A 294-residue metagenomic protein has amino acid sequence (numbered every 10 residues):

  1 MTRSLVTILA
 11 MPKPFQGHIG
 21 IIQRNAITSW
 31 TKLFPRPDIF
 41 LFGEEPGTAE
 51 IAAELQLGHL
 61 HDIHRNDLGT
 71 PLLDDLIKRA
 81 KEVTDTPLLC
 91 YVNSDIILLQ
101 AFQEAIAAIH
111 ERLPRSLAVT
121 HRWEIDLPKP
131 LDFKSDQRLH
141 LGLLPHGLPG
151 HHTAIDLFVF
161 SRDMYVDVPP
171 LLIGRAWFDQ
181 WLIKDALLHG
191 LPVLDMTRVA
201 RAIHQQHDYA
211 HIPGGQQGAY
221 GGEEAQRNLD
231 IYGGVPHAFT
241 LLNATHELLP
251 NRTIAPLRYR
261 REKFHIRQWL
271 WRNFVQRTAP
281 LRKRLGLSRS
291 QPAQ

Functional and structural regions predicted by a protein language model:
V6-T7, P12, L171-Q294: C-terminal catalytic/acceptor-binding lobe
K13-F15, E45-T48, N66, D95-I97 (+4 more regions): Short, solvent-exposed loop/turn segments at secondary-structure junctions
P14-Q23: A short, glycine/small-residue-rich beta-strand->loop->alpha-helix junction that serves as a flexible
Q23-A26, G69-L73, F102, D179: Amphipathic coiled-coil/heptad-repeat helices and related helical stalk/stem segments that mediate oligomerization
R24-P37: Short, acidic, metal-binding catalytic loop of nucleotide-sugar glycosyltransferases
P37-E44, A118-V119: Short, hydrophobic beta-strand segments that form beta-sheet elements in well-ordered domains
L41-V92, L99: Active-site-proximal specificity loops/subdomain of glycosyltransferases
K81, I97-Q180, K184: Conserved catalytic core of nucleotide-sugar-dependent glycosyltransferases
